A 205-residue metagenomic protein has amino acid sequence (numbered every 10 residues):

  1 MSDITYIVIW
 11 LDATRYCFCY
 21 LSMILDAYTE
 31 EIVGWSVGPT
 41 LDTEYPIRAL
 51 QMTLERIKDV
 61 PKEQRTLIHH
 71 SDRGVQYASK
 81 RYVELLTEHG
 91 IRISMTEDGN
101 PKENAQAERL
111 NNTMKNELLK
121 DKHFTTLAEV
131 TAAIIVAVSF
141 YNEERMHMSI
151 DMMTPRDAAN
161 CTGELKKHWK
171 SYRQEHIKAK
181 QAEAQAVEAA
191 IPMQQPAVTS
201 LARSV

Functional and structural regions predicted by a protein language model:
M1-M23, A27-I135, S139-F140: RNase H-like DDE/DDD metal-dependent nuclease/strand-transfer catalytic core used by mobile genetic elements
T87-I91, T113-V205: C-terminal domain-tail junction helix/linker
